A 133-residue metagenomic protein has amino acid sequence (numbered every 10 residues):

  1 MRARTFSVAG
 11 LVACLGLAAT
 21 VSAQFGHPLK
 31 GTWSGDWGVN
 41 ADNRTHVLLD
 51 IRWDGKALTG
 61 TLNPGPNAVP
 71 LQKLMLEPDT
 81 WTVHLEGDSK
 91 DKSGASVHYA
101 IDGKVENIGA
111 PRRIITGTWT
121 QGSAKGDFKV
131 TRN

Functional and structural regions predicted by a protein language model:
M1-T5: Positively charged n-region of N-terminal signal peptides that target proteins for export
F6-A9, Q24: Short helix-onset patch at the extreme N-terminus, typifying the N->h transition of secretory signal peptides
A9-A18: Bacterial N-terminal signal peptides
T20-S22: Juxtamembrane cytosolic interface motif at the C-terminal end of transmembrane helices
Q24-N133: Central antiparallel beta-sheet cores of small beta-barrel/beta-sandwich binding domains
